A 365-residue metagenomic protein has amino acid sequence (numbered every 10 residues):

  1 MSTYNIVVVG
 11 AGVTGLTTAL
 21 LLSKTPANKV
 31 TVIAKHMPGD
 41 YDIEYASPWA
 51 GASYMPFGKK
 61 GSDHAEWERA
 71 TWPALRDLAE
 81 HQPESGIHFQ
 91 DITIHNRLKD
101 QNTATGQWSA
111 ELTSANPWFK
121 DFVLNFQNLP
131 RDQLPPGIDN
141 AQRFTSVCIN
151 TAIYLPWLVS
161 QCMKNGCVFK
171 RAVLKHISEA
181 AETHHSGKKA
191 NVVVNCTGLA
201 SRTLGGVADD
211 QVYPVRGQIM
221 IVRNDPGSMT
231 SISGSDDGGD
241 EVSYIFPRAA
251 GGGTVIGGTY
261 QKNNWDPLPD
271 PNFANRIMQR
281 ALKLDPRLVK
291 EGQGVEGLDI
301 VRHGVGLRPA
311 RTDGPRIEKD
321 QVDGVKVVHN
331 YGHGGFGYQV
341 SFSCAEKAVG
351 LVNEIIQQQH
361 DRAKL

Functional and structural regions predicted by a protein language model:
M1-N5, S23-N28, M37, I355-L365: Eukaryotic N-terminal targeting leaders
S2-Y4, H36-E66: Conserved N-terminal glycine-rich FAD pyrophosphate-binding loop of Rossmann-like flavoproteins
V7, T14-T25, V32, P48 (+5 more regions): Active-site substrate-recognition segment that forms the wall of the catalytic cavity or substrate channel
K60-A74, A141-W157, L268-F273, V340-S341: Short beta-strand to alpha-helix junction loop
P73-G166: Flavin (FAD/FMN) cofactor-binding and adjacent substrate-gating region of FAD-dependent oxidoreductase domains
P130-D132, W157, E291-L365: C-terminal catalytic lobe of FAD-dependent flavoproteins
I138-V192, C196, S201-T203, L351: Helical element adjacent to the flavin cofactor pocket in flavoenzyme catalytic cores
